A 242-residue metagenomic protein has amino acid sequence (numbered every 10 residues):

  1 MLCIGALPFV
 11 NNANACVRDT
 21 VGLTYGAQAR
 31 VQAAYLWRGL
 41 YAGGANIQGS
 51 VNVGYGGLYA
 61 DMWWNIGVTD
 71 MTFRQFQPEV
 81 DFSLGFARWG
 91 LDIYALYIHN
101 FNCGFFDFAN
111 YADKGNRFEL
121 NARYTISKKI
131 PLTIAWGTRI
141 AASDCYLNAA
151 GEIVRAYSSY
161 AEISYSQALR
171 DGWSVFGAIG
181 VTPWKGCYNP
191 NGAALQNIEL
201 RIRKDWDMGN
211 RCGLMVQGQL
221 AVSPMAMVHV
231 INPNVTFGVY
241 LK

Functional and structural regions predicted by a protein language model:
M1-T24, K242: Cleavable N-terminal export/targeting peptides
N14-T69: Short glycine/proline- and aromatic-enriched beta-strand/turn motifs that initiate or cap beta-hairpins
V17, W37-G39, S50, D70-T72 (+7 more regions): Outer-membrane beta-barrel proteins
V21-L23, G43-I47, F76-V80, A87-W89 (+4 more regions): Residues that define the transmembrane beta-barrel architecture of outer-membrane proteins
A27-A33, V53, M62-I66, F82 (+5 more regions): Transmembrane beta-barrel strands of outer-membrane/channel proteins
G57, T125-Q217, A221-V228, N232-K242: Outer-membrane beta-barrel transmembrane domain signature
A60-A87, I93-A112: Surface-exposed loop and membrane-interface regions of Gram-negative outer-membrane beta-barrel proteins
D81, R117-Y124, K204-D205: Short, charged beta->alpha transition segments
